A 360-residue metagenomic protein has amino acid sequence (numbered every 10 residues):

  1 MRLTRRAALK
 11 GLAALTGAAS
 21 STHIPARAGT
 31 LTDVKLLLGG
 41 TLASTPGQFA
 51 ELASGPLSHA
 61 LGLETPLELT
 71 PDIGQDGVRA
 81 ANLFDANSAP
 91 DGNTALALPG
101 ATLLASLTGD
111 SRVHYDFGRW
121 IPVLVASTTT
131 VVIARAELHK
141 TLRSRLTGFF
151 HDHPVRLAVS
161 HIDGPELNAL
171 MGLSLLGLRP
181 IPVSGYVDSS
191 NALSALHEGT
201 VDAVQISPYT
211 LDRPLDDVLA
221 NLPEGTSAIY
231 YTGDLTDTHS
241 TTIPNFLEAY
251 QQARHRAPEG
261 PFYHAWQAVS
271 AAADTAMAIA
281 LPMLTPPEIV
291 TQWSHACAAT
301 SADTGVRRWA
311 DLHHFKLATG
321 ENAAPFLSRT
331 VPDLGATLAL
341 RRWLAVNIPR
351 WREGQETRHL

Functional and structural regions predicted by a protein language model:
M1-A7: N-terminal secretory signal peptides
A7-R27: N-terminal export signals
A26-R119, H161-P165, L175-D217, W343-H359: N-terminal (or domain-start) structured segment
P56-L61, A86-G92, L107-E198, A272-R308: Hinge/capping helix and adjacent helix->loop/strand transition within the periplasmic-binding protein
A105-R119, V123-V125, T241-G260: Hinge/lid segment of periplasmic solute-binding proteins
D217-Q292, W351-H359: C-terminal lobe and pocket-closing loops of periplasmic/extracytoplasmic Venus-flytrap solute-binding proteins
P287-L360: An extracytoplasmic/periplasmic, membrane-proximal ligand-sensing/linker region
